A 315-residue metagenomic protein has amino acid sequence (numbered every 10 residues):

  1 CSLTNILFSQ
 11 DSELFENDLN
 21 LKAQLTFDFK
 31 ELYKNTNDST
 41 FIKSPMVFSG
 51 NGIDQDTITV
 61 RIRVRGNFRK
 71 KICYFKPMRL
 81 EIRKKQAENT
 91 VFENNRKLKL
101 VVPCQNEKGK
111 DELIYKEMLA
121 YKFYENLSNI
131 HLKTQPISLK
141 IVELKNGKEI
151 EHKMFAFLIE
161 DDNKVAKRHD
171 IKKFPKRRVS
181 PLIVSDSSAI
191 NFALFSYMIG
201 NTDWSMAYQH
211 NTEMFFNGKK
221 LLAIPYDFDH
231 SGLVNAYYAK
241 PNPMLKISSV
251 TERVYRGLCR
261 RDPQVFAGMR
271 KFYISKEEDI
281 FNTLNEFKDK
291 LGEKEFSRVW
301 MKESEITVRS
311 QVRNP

Functional and structural regions predicted by a protein language model:
C1-Q10: Bacterial Sec-dependent N-terminal signal peptides
Q10-P315: Phosphate/dinucleotide-binding and metal-coordinating scaffold of catalytic cores in nucleotide-dependent enzymes
